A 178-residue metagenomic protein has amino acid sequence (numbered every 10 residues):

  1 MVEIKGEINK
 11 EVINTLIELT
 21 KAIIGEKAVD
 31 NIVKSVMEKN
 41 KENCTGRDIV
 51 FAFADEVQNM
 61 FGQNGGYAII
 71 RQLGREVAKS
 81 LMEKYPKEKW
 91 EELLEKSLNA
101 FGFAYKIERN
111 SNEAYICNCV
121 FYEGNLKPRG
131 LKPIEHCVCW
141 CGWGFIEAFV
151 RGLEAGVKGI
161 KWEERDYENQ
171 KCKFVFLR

Functional and structural regions predicted by a protein language model:
M1-E113, V120-V138, W162-K171: N-terminal accessory segment detector
C117-C119, L177: Solvent-exposed residues in well-ordered beta-strands and their adjoining turns, especially edge/terminal strands
I134-E154: Active-site helix/loop of acyl-thioester processing domains in fatty-acid/polyketide metabolism, spanning hotdog-fold
G152-R165: A short amphipathic beta-strand at an alpha->beta junction
K171-R178: A short beta-strand motif that forms the metal-chelation/ATP-contact edge of phosphoryl-transfer active sites
